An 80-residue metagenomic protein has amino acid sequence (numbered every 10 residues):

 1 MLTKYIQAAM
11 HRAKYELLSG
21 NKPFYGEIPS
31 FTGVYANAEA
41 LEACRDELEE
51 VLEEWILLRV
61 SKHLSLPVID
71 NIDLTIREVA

Functional and structural regions predicted by a protein language model:
M1-K14, D46-A80: Short, charged, surface-exposed hinge/linker loops at domain edges that act as mobile lids or interdomain connectors
H11, F24, V34-A36: Structural detector for hydrophobic anchor residues on beta-strands
Y15-P29: Short aromatic-glycine-(Arg/Gly/Cys) micro-motifs in beta-strand/loop hairpins
E27, V34, L64: Gly/Ser/Thr-rich helix-start
I28-F31, E49: ATP/adenylate-binding site constellation spanning eukaryotic-like Ser/Thr protein kinases, ABC-transporter
T32-A43: A short, exposed loop/beta-hairpin motif centered on an aromatic-Gly-Thr core
